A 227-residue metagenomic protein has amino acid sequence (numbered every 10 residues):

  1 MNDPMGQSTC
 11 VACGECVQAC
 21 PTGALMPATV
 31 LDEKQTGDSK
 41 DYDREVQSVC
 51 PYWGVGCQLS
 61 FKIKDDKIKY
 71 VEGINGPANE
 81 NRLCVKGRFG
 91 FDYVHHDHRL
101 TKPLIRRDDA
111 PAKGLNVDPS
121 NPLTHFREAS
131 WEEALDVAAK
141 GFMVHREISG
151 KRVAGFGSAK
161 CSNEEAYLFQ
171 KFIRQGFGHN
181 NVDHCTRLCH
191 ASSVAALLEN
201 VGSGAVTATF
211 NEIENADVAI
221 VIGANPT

Functional and structural regions predicted by a protein language model:
M1-T227: N-terminal export/assembly segments and adjacent metallocofactor-ligating motifs of anaerobic energy-metabolism
